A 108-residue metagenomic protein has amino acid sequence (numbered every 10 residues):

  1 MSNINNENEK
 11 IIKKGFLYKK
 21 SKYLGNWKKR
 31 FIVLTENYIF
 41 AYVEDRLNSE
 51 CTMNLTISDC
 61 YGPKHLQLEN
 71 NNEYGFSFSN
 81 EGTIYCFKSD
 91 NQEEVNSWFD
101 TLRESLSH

Functional and structural regions predicted by a protein language model:
M1-I12, D100-H108: Disordered regulatory linkers adjacent to lipid/PI-binding modules
M1-N6, A41-D45, H65: Intrinsically disordered, low-complexity boundary segments flanking structured domains
N5, K13, N71-G75: Short amphipathic alpha-helical segments, especially helix-boundary/capping motifs
E9-M53, W98: Polybasic phosphoinositide-binding surfaces of eukaryotic membrane-targeting domains
Y23-K29, P63-H108: Canonical pleckstrin homology
V33, N54-T56, F76-N80: Short, acidic/hydrophobic/Gly-rich beta-strand patch recurrent on exposed beta strands that often constitutes part
I57, G62: Long, low-complexity, charge-dense
